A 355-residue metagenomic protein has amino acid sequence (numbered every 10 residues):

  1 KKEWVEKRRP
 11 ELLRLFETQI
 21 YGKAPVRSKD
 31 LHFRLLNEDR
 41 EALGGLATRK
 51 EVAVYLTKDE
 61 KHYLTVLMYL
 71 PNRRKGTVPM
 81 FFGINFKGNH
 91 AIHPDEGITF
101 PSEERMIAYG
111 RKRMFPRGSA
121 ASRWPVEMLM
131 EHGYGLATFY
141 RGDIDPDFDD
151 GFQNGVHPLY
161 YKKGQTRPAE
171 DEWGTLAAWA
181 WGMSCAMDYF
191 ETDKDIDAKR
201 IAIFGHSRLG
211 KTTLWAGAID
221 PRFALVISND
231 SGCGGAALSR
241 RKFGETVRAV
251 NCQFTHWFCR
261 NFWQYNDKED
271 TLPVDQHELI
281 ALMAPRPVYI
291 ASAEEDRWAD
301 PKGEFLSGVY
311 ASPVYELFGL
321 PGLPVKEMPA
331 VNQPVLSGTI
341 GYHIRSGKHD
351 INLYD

Functional and structural regions predicted by a protein language model:
K1-T65, Y69-V78, F86, I92-E96: N-terminal targeting or regulatory segments adjacent to alpha/beta-hydrolase or S9 domains
F82, I203-G205, N229: Short beta-strand immediately N-terminal to the catalytic nucleophile in serine-hydrolase-like folds
F82-D195, S239-R241: Cap/lid segment of the alpha/beta-hydrolase catalytic domain
V156-L159, K163, S228-L279, D300-E327: Mobile cap/lid helix-loop segments that gate and shape the active-site cleft of serine hydrolases
D195-S207: Alpha/beta-hydrolase fold nucleophile elbow
G205-A216: Glycine-rich nucleophile elbow surrounding the catalytic serine of serine-hydrolase chemistry
A284-A299, R345-G347: Conserved strand-to-loop "acid loop" that flanks and positions the catalytic carboxylate
E295, P321-I351: Histidine-bearing beta->alpha loop at or near hydrolase active sites
